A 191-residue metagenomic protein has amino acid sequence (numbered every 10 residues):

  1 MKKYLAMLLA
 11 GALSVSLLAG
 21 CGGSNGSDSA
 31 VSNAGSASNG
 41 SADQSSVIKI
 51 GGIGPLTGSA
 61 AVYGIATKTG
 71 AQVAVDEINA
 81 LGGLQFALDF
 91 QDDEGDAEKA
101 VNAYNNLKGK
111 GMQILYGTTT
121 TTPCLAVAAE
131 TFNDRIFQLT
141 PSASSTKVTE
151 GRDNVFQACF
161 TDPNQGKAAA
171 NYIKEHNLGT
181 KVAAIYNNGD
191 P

Functional and structural regions predicted by a protein language model:
M1-K49, A80-G83, G109: Short, low-complexity disordered leader/linker segments with a strong preference for bacterial N-terminal type II
D43-Q44, G51-G70, Q91-A97, T120-T122 (+1 more regions): Extracytoplasmic "Venus flytrap"
V47-K49, A87, T180-K181: Residues that mark the start of a beta-strand
V62-T67, L81-K147: Beta-alpha junction/loop-to-helix N-cap segments that form part of ligand/metal-binding clefts
Y63-I78, K99, Q138, Q165-A168 (+1 more regions): Short, solvent-exposed amphipathic alpha-helices that sit in or adjacent to ligand/effector-binding or catalytic
A74-E77, N106, N171-H176: A generic secondary-structure signal
D134-I136, G151-F156: Ligand-binding "clamshell"
V155-P191: An alpha-beta-alpha
